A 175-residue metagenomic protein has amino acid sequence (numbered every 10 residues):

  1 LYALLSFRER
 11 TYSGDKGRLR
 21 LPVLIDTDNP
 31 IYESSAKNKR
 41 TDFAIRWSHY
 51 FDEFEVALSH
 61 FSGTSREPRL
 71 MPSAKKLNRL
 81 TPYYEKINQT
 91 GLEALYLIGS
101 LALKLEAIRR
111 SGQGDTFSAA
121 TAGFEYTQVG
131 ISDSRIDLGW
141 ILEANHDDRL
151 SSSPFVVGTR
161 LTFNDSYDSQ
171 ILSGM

Functional and structural regions predicted by a protein language model:
L1-A3, L142: Structural beta-sheet core signal
A3-T11, G63: Short acidic/polar capping segments at secondary-structure boundaries
S6, T81-T90, L150-F155: Phosphate-binding glycine-rich loops and adjacent basic patches that engage nucleotide phosphates, nucleic-acid
G17-F117, T121: Surface-exposed beta-loop-beta
F61-G63, I98-M175: Detector for outer-membrane/organellar transmembrane beta-barrel domains, recognizing the amphipathic beta-strand
